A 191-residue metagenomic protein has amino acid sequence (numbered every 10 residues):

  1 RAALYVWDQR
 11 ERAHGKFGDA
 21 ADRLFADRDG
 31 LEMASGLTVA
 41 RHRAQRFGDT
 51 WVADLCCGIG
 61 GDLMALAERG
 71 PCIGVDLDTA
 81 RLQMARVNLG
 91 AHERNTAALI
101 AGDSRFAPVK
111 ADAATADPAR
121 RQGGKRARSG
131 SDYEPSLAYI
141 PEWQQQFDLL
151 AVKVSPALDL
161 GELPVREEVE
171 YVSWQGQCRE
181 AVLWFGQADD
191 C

Functional and structural regions predicted by a protein language model:
R1-C191: SAM-dependent transferase fold signal centered on methyltransferase-like domains, encompassing both Class I
